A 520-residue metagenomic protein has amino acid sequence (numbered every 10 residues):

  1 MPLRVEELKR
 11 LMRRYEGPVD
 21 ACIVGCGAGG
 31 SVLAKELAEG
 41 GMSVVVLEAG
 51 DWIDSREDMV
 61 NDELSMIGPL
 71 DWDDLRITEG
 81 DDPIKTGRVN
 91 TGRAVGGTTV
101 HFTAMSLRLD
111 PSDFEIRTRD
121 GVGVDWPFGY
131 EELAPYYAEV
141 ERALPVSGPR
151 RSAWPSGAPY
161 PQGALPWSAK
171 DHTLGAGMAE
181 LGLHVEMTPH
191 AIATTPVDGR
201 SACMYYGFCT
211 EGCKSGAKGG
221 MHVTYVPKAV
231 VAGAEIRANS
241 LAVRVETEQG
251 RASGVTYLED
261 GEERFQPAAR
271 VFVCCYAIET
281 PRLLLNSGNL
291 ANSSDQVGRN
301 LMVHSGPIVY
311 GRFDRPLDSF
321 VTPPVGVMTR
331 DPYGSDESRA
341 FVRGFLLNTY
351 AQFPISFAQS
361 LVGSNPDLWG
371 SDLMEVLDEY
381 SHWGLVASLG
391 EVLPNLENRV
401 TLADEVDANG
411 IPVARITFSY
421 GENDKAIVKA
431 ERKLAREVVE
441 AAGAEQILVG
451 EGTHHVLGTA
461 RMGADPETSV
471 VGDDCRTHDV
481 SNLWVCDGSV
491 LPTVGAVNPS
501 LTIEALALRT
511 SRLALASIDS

Functional and structural regions predicted by a protein language model:
M1-A21, E39-G40, A516-S520: Extreme N-terminal leader/targeting segments of oxidoreductases
P18, M187-E211, G216, V243-E248 (+5 more regions): A glycine-rich dinucleotide-binding beta-alpha-beta segment and adjacent secondary-structure elements that constitute
A21-V46: N-terminal Rossmann-like FAD-binding beta1-loop-alpha1 element of flavoenzymes
G27-A28, I278, V490: Residue-level detector of alpha-helix initiation sites
E36-E39, S43, G50-V60, V231 (+6 more regions): Glycine-rich loop(s) and the adjacent beta-strand/alpha-helix scaffold that form part
S65-A153, L396: Redox-cofactor-proximal catalytic regions of oxidoreductases
D82, R117-A242, H455-V456, R461: Conserved redox-cofactor binding core of oxidoreductases
P83-N90, T98, F102, W126-Y130 (+4 more regions): FAD cofactor-binding and catalytic pocket of flavoenzymes
